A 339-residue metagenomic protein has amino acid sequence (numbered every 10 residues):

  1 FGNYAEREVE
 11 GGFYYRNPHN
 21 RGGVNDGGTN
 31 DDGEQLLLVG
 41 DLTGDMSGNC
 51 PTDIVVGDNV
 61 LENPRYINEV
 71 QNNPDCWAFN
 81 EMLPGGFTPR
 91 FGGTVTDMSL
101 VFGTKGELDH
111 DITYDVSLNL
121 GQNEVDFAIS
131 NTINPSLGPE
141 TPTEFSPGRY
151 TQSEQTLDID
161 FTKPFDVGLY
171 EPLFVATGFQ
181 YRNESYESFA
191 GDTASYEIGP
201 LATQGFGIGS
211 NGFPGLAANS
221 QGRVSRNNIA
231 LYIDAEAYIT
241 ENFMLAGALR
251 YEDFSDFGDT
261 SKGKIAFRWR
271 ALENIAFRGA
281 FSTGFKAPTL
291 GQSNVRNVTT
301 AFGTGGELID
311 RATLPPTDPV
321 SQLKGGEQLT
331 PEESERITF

Functional and structural regions predicted by a protein language model:
F1-G85, P89-G103, E107-L108: Transmembrane beta-barrel wall of Gram-negative outer-membrane proteins
G2, Y114-L118, L173-T177, L245-G247 (+3 more regions): Transmembrane beta-strands of outer-membrane beta-barrel proteins
Y4-E10, L120-D126, F165, F179-E187 (+5 more regions): Transmembrane beta-strands of outer-membrane beta-barrel pores
R7-F13, Y114, E124-I129, Y170 (+6 more regions): Outer-membrane beta-barrel proteins
H19-Q35, E69-W77, I129, I133-F145 (+2 more regions): Surface-exposed loop/turn segments flanking beta-strands in extracellular/periplasmic regions
T43-M46, D53, P89-V95, L100 (+3 more regions): Outer-membrane beta-barrel transmembrane domain signature of Gram-negative proteins, especially the mid-to-C-terminal
L100-G106, I159-K163, L231-A237, I265-A271 (+3 more regions): Residues on the lipid-exposed face of transmembrane beta-strands in outer-membrane beta-barrel proteins
L216-N228, N274, G284-F339: Outer-membrane beta-barrel signature, preferentially recognizing the C-terminal barrel domain of Gram-negative
